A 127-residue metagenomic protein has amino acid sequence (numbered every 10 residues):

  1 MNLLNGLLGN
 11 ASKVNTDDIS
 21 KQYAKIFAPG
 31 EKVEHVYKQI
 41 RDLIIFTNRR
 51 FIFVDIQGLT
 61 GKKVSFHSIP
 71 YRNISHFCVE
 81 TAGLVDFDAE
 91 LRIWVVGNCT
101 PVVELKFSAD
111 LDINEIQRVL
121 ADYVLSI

Functional and structural regions predicted by a protein language model:
M1-I44, S108-N114, L125-I127: Anionic N-terminal interaction surfaces
G9, V64, V103-K106: Short, flexible active-site loop motifs that bind/organize anionic cofactors or intermediates
I26-L43, T47-E90, W94-T100, I127: Phosphoinositide-binding peripheral membrane targeting modules
V95-E115: Canonical phosphoinositide-binding patch of PH/PH-like domains
I116-L120: C-terminal output/interaction extensions
